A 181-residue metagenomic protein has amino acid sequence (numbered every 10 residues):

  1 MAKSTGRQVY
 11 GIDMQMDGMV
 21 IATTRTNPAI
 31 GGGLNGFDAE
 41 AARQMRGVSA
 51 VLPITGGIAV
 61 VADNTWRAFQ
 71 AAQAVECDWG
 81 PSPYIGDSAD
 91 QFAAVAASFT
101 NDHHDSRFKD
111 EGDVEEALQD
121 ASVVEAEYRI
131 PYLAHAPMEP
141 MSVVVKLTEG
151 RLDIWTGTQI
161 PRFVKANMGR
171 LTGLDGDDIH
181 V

Functional and structural regions predicted by a protein language model:
M1-V181: Structural alpha/beta core scaffold segments of enzyme domains
